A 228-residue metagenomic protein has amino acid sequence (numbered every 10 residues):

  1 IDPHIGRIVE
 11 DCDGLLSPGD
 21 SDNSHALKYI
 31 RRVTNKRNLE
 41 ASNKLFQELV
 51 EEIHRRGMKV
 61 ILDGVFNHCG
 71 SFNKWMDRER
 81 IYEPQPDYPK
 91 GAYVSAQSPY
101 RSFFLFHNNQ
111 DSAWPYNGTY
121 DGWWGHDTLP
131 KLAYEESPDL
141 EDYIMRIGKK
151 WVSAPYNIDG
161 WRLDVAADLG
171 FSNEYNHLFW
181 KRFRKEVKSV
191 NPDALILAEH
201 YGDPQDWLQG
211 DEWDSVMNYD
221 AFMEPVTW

Functional and structural regions predicted by a protein language model:
I1-W228: Active-site and adjacent substrate-binding regions of carbohydrate-active enzymes
